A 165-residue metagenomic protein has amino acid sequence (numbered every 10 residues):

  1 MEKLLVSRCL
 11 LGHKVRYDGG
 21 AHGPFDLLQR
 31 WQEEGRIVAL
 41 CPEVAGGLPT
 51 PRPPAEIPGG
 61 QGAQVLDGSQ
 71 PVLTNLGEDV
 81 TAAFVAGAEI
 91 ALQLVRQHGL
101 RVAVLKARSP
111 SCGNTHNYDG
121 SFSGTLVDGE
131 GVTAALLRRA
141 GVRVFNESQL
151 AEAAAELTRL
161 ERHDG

Functional and structural regions predicted by a protein language model:
M1-L4: Extreme N-terminal starter segment of soluble prokaryotic enzymes
C9, K106-S109, Q149: Short, well-ordered beta-to-alpha junction loops that form the rim of enzyme active sites and present histidine/acidic
G12-G19: Short N-terminal binding/cap micro-motifs at the start of the first secondary-structure element
K14, L48-P49, S111-N114: Short catalytic/ligand-binding loop motif for oxyanion handling, primarily in non-cytosolic enzymes, centered on
G19-A21, D119-G124: Short glycine-enriched, charge-decorated loop/helix-capping segments at active-site entrances that position
P24-V72: Short, surface-exposed acidic-centric catalytic microdomains
A45, A55, A63-V95, T125-G165: Divalent-metal-activated hydrolytic enzyme cores
L100-N117, S121: Internal, conserved structured core segments that host functional sites
